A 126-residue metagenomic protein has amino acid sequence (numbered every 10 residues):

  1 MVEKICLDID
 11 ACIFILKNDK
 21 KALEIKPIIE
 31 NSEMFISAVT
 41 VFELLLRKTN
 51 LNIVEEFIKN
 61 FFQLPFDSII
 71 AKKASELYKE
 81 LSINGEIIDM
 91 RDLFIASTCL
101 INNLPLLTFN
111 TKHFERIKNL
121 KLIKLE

Functional and structural regions predicted by a protein language model:
M1-I36, E43-E56: Short, well-structured N-terminal submotif of metal-dependent ribonuclease cores
E3, K20, Q63-K112: Active-site neighborhoods of divalent-metal-dependent phosphate/nucleic-acid chemistry enzymes
L7-D10, I36-S37, I88-D89, N110 (+1 more regions): Histidine- and aromatic-rich ligand-binding microenvironments
C12, I58, L81-I83: Short, contiguous strand/loop micro-motifs
C12, V41-L44, A71, F114: A generic structural signal for short hydrophobic patches within well-formed alpha-helices
P27-I29, E56, L81, C99 (+1 more regions): A generic structural signal for well-ordered alpha-helical segments
L51-E55, L81-S82, K124-E126: Short, hinge-like loop/turn segments at secondary-structure boundaries
